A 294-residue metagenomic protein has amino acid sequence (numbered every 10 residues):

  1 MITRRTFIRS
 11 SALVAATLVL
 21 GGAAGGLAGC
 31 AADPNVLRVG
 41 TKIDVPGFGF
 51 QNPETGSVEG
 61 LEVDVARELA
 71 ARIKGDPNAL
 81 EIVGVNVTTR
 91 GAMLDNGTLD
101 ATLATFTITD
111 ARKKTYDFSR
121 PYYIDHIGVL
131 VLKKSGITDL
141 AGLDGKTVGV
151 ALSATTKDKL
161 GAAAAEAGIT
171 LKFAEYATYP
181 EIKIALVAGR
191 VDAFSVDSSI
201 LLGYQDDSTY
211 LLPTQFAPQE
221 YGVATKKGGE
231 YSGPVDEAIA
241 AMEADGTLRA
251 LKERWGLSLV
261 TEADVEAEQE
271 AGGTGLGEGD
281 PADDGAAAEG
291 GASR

Functional and structural regions predicted by a protein language model:
G21, A79-E81, T155-F173, D206-Y210 (+1 more regions): Ligand-binding clefts/hinges and TM-proximal coupling segments of bilobed small-molecule sensing domains
P34-T102: Extracytoplasmic small-molecule ligand-binding "clamshell" domains of the periplasmic binding protein/Venus flytrap
I43, Y123-V131, S198-A240, S258-G285 (+1 more regions): Periplasmic-binding protein-like
D44-P46, G56-I73, F106-T107, H126-K183 (+2 more regions): Bilobed "Venus flytrap"/periplasmic-binding protein-like clamshell domains and structurally analogous long
V63-I73, A154, V223-V260: Extended ligand-binding regions for polar small-molecule ligands
R67, E81-G142, T209, T214: Acidic, polar ligand-binding/catalytic clefts
L80-A92, S135, F173-I184, Q219: Short helix-initiation/N-cap motifs at beta->coil->alpha
T88-T89, L103-T115, K159-A162, A185-A217: A ligand-binding cleft/hinge motif common to bilobed small-molecule-binding domains
